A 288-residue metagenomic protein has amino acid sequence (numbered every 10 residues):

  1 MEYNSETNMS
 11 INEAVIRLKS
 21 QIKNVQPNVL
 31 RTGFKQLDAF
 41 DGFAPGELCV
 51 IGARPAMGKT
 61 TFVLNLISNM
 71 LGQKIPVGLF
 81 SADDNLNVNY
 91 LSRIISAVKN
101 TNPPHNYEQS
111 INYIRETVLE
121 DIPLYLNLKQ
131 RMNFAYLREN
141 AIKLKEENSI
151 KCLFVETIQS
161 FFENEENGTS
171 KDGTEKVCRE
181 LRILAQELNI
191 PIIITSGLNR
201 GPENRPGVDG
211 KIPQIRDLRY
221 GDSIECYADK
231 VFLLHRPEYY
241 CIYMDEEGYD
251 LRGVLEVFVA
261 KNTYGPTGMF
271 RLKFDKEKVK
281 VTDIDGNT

Functional and structural regions predicted by a protein language model:
M1-V15, K23, P55, F134-L153 (+3 more regions): C-terminal regions of RecA-like/P-loop NTPase motor modules
E2-P45: Phosphate-handling catalytic cores of nucleic-acid transaction enzymes
Y3, E13-R17, N28, T32 (+1 more regions): Conserved inter-motif catalytic segment of the P-loop NTP-binding fold
A39-P104, Q159-F162, Y227-D229, V259: Walker A/P-loop NTP-binding active-site region of P-loop NTPases, recognizing the glycine-rich GxxxxGKT/S
T61, F134, K171-E175: Non-membrane alpha-helical structural segments and their capping/turn regions in soluble enzymes
A82, I194-G197: Conserved H-loop
N87-V88, S160-F162, N199-E203, Y240: Short, active-site-adjacent cap segments at secondary-structure transitions
I150-I192: Helical hairpin unit composed of two closely spaced alpha helices linked by a short loop
